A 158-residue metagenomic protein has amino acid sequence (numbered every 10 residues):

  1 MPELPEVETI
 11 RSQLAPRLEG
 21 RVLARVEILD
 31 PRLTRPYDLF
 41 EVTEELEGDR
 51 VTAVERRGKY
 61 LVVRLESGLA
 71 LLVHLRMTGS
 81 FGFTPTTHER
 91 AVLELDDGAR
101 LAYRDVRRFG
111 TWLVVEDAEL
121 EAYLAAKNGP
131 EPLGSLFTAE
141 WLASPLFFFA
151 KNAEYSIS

Functional and structural regions predicted by a protein language model:
M1-T111: A cross-family signal for N-terminal binding/gating loops and helix N-caps that shape access to the active site
L71-S158: Phosphate/anion-contacting hairpin/loop surfaces
